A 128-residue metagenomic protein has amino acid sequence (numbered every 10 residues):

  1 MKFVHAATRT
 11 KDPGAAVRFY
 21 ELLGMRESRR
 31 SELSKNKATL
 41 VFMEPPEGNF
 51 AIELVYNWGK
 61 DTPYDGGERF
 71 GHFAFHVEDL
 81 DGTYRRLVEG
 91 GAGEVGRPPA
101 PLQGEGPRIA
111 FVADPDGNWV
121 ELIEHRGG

Functional and structural regions predicted by a protein language model:
M1-V17, R26-R29, F70-F75, I123-G128: N-terminal beta-strand motif that seeds the catalytic metal site of vicinal oxygen chelate
K2, T39, F50, R69-G71 (+1 more regions): Residues that flank catalytic or metal-binding motifs in active/ligand-binding sites
A7-N49, Q103: Core segments of cupin and vicinal oxygen chelate
F19, L80-L87: Short amphipathic alpha-helices within nucleic acid-binding modules
R30-E32, T39-F42, F75, Y84-G128: Vicinal oxygen chelate
P46-F50, K60-D61, L80-D81: Short, charged/polar surface micro-motifs in flexible loops or helix N-caps
